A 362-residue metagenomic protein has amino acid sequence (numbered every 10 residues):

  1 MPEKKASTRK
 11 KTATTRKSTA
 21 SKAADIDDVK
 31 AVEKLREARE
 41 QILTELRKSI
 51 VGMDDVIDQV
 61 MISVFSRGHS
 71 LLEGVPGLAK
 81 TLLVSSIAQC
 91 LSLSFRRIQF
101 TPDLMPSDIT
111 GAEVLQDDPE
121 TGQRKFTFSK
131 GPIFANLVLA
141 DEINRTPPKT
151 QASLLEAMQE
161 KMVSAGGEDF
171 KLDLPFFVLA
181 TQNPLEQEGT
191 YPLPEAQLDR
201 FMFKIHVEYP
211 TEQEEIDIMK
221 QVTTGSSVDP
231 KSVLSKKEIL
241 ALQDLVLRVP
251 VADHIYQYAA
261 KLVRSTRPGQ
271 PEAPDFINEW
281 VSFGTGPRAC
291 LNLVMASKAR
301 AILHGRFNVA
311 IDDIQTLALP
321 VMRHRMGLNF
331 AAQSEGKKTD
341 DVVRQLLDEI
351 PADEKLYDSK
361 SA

Functional and structural regions predicted by a protein language model:
P2-E3, A20-I26, Q270-A362: C-terminal engagement/docking regions of AAA+ P-loop ATPases
D28-R36, T190-Y191, K204-F276, L303-F307 (+3 more regions): Conserved C-terminal "switch" segment of AAA+ ATPases
A31-L78, R264: Pre-Walker A (pre-P-loop) alpha-helix and adjacent loop at the N terminus of AAA/AAA+ ATPase modules, a conserved
Q59-I62, Q116-L139: Conserved alpha-helical scaffold flanking the Walker A/P-loop in AAA+ ATPase domains
V64-P102: Walker A/P-loop
G74, D141-E142, S153: Walker B catalytic acidic pair
V75, I109, T181: P-loop (Walker A) phosphate-binding loop of NTP-binding proteins
Q116-T121, E142, T146-T150, M158-V249 (+1 more regions): Canonical AAA+ ATPase core
